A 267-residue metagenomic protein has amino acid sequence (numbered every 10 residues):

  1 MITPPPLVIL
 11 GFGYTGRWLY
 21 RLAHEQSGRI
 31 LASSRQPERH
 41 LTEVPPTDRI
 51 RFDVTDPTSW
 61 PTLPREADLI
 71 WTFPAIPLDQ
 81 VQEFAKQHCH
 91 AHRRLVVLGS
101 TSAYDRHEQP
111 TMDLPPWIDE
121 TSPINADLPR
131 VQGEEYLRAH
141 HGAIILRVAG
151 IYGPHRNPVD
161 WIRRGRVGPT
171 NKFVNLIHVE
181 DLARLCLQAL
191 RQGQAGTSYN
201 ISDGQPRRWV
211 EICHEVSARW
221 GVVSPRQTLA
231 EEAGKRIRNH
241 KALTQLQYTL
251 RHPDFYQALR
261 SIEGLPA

Functional and structural regions predicted by a protein language model:
G16-R17: N-terminal Rossmann-fold NAD(P) dinucleotide-binding loop
P46-Q87: NAD(P)H-binding glycine-rich loop region in Rossmannoid oxidoreductase-like domains and their noncatalytic homologs
A85-N125: Conserved Rossmann-fold NAD(P)-dependent oxidoreductase catalytic core, especially the SDR/UDP-sugar
T121-I145: Active-site Tyr-X1-5-Lys
L128-V131, H140, I151-R164, E180 (+3 more regions): Glycine/proline-rich active-site loop of Rossmann-fold NAD(P)-dependent oxidoreductases
I145, V167-L190: Substrate-positioning beta->alpha
A183-Q188, Q192-N239: Mid/C-terminal beta-alpha module of Rossmann-like enzyme folds, strongest in SDR-family dehydrogenases/epimerases
A230-A267: C-terminal amphipathic/interface module of NAD(P)-dependent oxidoreductases and related NAD-binding regulators
